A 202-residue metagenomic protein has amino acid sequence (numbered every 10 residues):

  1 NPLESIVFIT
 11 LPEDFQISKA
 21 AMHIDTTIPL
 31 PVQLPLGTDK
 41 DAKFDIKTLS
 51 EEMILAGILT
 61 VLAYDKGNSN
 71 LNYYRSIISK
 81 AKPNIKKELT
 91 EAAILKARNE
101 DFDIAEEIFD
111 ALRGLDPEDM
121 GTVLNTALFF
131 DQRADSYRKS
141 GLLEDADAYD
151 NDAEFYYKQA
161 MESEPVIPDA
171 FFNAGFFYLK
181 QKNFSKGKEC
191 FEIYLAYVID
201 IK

Functional and structural regions predicted by a protein language model:
K43-K47, N72-T90, K202: TPR-adjacent "capping" and linker segments in tetratricopeptide-repeat scaffold/adaptor proteins
P83, P117, E164-P165, I199: Short coil turns that delineate tetratricopeptide repeat
A111-L112, Q159-A160, I193-Y194: Canonical positions in the second alpha-helix
G121-T122, A170: TPR alpha-solenoid repeat register
